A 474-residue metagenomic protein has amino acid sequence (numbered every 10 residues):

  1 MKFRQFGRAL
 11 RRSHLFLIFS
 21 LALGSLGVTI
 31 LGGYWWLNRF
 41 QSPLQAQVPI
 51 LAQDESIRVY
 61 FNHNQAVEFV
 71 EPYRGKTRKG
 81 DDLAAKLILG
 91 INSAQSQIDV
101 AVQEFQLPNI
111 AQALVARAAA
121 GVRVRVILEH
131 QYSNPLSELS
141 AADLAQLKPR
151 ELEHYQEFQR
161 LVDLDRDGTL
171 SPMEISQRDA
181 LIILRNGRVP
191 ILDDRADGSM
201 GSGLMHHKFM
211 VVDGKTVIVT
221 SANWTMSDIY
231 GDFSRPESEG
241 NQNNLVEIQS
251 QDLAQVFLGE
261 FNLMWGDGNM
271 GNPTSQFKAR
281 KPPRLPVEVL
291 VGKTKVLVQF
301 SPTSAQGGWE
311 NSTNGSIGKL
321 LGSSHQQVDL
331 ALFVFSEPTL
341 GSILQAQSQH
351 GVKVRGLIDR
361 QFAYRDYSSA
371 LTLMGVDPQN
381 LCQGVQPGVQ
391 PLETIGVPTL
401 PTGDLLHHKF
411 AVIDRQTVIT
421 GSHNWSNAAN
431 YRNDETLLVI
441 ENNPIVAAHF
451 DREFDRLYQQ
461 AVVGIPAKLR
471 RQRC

Functional and structural regions predicted by a protein language model:
K2-S25: N-terminal Sec-pathway targeting helices
L23-W36: Hydrophobic alpha-helical membrane-insertion segments, chiefly the h-region of N-terminal signal peptides
N38-S93, E104-S323, F362-Q416, H423-T436: HKD-type phospholipase D/PLD-like phosphodiesterase module
S93-I98, V122, S323-D329, Q349-V354: Short, surface-exposed connector motifs at secondary-structure boundaries
I98-V102, L192-D193, Q327-L332, G356-L357: Short catalytic-loop micro-motif centered on adjacent basic/acidic residues
D252-F277, A448-C474: Cysteine/selenocysteine-centered motifs that mediate thiol-based redox chemistry or coordinate metal-sulfur cofactors
A305, Q326, P338-T339, I413-A461: Extracellular low-complexity, Gly/Ser/Thr-rich intrinsically disordered linkers and protease-sensitive activation/hinge
L320-L321, L330, S336-L344, S348 (+3 more regions): Extended non-catalytic domains of envelope/secretory-pathway proteins
